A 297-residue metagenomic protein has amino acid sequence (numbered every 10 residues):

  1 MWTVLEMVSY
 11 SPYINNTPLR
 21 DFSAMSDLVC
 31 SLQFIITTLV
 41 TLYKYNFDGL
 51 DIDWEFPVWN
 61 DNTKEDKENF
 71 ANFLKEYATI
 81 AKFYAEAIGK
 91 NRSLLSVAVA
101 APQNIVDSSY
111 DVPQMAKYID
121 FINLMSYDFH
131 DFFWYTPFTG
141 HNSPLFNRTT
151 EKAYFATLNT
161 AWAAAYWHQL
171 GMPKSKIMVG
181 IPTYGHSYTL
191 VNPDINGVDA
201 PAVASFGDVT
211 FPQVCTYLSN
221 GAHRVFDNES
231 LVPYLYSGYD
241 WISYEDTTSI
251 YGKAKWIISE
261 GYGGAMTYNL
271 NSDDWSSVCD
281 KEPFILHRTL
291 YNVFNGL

Functional and structural regions predicted by a protein language model:
M1-L42, E68, E76, D280-G296: Glycan-recognition patch characteristic of GH18 chitinases/ENGases and related GlcNAc/peptidoglycan-binding proteins
M1-T3, L50-I52, L95-V97, I122-L124 (+3 more regions): Hydrophobic faces of well-ordered beta-strands that scaffold small-molecule active sites in alpha/beta enzyme cores
Y10-Y13, A24-L28, W59-K67, R148-Y154 (+1 more regions): Second-shell loop/turn segments in exported
S11-K44, Q103-Q114, T160-A165, Y244-I258: Short, acidic/polar
I36, F56-T216: Substrate-binding surface in catalytic domains of secreted glycosidases
E65-F73, F83-A85, S93, F226-D227 (+1 more regions): Short acidic, glycine/proline-enriched helix-loop-strand junctions
H186-Y188, D194, D246-L297: Acidic/aromatic/glycine-rich contiguous surface patches that form carbohydrate-binding/processing clefts and analogous
V203-Y262: Hydrophobic, secondary-structure "cap" segments at the distal end of domains
